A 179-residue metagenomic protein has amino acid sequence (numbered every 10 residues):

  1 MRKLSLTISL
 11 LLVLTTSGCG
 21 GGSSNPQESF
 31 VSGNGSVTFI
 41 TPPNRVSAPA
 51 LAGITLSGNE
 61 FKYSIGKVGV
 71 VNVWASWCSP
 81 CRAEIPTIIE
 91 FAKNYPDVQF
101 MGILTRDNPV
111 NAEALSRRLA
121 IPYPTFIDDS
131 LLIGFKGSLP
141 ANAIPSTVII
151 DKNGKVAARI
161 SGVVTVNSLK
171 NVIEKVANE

Functional and structural regions predicted by a protein language model:
M1-A50, E179: N-terminal targeting signals for export/organelle localization
R45-G69, K136: A short beta-strand-turn-helix
E60-R82, I88: Short active-site neighborhood of thiol/selenol oxidoreductases, capturing the structured segment around
G66-V68, P96-Q99, Y123: Loop/turn elements at helix/coil->beta-strand transitions in domains of secreted/extracellular proteins
V71, M101-I103, V148: Conserved hydrophobic packing residues within short motifs/helices of P-loop NTPase cores of ABC-family ATPases
R82-L119, L131-K136: Structural microenvironment flanking redox-active thiols in thiol-disulfide oxidoreductases
A114-P122, D128-A177: Thiol/disulfide oxidoreductase modules built on the thioredoxin-like
